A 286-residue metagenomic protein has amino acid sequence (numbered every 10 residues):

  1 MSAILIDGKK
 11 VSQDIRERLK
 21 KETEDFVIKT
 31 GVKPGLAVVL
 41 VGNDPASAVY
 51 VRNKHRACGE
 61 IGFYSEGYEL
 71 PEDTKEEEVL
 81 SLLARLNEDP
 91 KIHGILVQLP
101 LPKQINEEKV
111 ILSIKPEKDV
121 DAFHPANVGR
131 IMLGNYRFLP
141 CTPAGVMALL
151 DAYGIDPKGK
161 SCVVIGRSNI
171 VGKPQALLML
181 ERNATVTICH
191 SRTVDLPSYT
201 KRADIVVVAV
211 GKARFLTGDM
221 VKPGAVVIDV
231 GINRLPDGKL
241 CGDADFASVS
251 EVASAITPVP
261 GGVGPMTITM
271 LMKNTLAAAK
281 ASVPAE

Functional and structural regions predicted by a protein language model:
M1-T30: Positively charged, low-complexity intrinsically disordered leader regions
K33-G42: Short beta-strand segments enriched in small/hydrophobic residues
L36, C58-E72, V186-I188: Short beta-strand elements in bilobed, periplasmic/extracellular small-molecule ligand-binding domains
V41-H55, R137-V226, L235, K239-S250: Glycine-rich phosphate/diphosphate-binding loop of Rossmann-like nucleotide-binding domains
E78-P90: Short, well-structured alpha-helical segments in soluble
H93-P157: Anion-binding alpha/beta catalytic cores of soluble intermediary-metabolism enzymes, centered on
L99, V210, V230-G231: Glycine-rich, N-terminal phosphate-binding loop of Rossmann-like dinucleotide-binding domains
E108-H124, V128, G231-V283: Rossmann-fold NAD(P)-binding glycine/threonine-rich loop
